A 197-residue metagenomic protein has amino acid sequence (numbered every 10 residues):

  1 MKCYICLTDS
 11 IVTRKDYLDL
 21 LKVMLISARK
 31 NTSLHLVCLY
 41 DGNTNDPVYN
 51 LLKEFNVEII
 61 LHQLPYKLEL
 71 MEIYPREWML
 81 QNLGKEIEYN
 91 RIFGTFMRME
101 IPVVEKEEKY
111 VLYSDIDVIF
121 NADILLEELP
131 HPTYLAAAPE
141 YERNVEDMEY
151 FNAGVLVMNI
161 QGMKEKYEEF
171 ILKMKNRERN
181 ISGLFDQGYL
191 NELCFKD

Functional and structural regions predicted by a protein language model:
M1-V23: N-proximal low-complexity "stem/linker" segments adjacent to membrane-targeting elements
Y4-C6, C38, Y113: Structural beta-sheet core signal
D19-K22, I26, E100, G183-E192: A structural signal for well-ordered alpha-helical segments within the folded catalytic domains of diverse enzymes
S27-L34: Short, acidic, metal-binding catalytic loop of nucleotide-sugar glycosyltransferases
H35-G42: Short internal beta-strands
P47-E105: Active-site-proximal specificity loops/subdomain of glycosyltransferases
N90-E142, D147-Y150, V157-M158: GT-A fold catalytic core of metal-dependent nucleotide-sugar glycosyltransferases, centered on the diacidic
V155-D197: Catalytic core and acceptor-binding pocket of nucleotide-sugar-dependent glycosyltransferases
